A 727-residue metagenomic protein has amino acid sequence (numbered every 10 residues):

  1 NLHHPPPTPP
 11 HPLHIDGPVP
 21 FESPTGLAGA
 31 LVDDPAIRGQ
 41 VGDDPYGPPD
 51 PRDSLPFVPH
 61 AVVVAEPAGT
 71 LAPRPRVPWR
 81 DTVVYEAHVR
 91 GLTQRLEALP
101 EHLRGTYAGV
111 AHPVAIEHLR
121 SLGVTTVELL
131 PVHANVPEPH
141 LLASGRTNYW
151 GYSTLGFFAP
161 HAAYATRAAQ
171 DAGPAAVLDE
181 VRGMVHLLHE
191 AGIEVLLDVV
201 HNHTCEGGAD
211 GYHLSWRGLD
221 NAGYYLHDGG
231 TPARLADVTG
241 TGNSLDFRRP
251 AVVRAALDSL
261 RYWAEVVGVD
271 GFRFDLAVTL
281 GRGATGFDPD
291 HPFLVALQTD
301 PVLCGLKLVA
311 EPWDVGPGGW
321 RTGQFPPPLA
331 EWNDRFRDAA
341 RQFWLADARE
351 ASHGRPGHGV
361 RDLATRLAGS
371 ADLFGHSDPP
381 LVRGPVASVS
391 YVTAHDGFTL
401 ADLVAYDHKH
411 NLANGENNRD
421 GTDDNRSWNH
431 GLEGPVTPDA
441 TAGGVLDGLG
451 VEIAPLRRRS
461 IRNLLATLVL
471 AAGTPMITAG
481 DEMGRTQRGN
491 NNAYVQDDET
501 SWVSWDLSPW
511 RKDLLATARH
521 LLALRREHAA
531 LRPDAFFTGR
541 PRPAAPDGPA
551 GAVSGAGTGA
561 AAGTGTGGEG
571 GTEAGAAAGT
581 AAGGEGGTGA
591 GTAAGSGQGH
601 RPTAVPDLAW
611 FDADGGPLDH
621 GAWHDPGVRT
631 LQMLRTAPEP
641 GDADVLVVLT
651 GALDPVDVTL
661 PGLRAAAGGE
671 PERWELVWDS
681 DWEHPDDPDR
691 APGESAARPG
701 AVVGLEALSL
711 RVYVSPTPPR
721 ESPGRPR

Functional and structural regions predicted by a protein language model:
N1-D171, R383-Y406, T422-N425, L708-L710 (+1 more regions): N-terminal structural segment of carbohydrate-active enzymes
N1-Y85, R90, Y107, P438-R458 (+2 more regions): Carbohydrate-interacting/catalytic domains
H3, V89-Q94, H133-N135, N202 (+9 more regions): Short, solvent-exposed loop/turn segments at secondary-structure junctions
I37-R38, D44-P45, P51-S54, H88-V269 (+3 more regions): Substrate-binding/active-site clefts of carbohydrate-active enzymes
R80-T82, W150-L155, L219-D220, V238-G240 (+7 more regions): Short, solvent-exposed loop/turn segments at the edges of secondary structure
T82-V83, T125-E128, G192-E194, D270-G271 (+6 more regions): Beta-sheet entry/capping signal
G271-L276, F336, W428-G434, Y494-W502 (+1 more regions): Short acidic (Asp/Glu) and glycine-rich catalytic loops that position anionic groups and cofactors
G283, D288-A479, G484, N492-Q496 (+3 more regions): Conserved alpha/beta catalytic core and glycan-binding cleft of carbohydrate-active enzymes
